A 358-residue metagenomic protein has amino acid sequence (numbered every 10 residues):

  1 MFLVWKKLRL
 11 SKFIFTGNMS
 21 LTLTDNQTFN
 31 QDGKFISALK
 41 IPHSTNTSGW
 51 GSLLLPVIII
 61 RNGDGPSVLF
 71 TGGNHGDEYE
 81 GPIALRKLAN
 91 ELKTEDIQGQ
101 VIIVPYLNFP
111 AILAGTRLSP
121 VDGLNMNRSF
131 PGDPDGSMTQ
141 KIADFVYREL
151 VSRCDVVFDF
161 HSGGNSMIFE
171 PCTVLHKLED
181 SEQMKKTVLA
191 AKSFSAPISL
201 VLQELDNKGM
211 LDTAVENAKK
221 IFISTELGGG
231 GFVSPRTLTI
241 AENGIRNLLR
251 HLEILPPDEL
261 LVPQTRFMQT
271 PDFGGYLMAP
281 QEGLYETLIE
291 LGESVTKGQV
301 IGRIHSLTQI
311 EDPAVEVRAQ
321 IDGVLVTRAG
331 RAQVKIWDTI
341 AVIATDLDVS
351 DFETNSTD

Functional and structural regions predicted by a protein language model:
F2-D358: Structured catalytic-domain cores with a bias toward divalent-metal coordination
